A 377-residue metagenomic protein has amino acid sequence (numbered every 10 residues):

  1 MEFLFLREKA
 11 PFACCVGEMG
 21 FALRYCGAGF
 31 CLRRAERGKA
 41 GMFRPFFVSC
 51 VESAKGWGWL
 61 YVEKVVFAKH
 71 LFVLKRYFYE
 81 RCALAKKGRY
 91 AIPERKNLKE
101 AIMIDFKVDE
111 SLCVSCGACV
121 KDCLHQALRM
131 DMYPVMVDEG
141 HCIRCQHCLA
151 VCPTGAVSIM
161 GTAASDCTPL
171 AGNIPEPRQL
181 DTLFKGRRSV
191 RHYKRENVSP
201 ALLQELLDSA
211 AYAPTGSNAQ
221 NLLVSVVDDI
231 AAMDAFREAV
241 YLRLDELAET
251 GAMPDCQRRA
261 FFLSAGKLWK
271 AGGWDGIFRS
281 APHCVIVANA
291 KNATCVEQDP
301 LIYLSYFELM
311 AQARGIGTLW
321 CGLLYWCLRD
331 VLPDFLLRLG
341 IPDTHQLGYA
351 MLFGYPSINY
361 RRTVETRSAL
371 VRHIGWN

Functional and structural regions predicted by a protein language model:
L4-L6, C26, L32, F47 (+3 more regions): Short hydrophobic targeting helices and cationic amphipathic motifs that mediate membrane/organellar targeting
C14-C15, C26, C31, C50 (+1 more regions): Cysteine-centered motifs
Y25, Y61, H70, Y77-Y79 (+1 more regions): Low-complexity, intrinsically disordered or signal/transmembrane-proximal segments
K39-A40, C82: Targeting/processing segments of secretory and organellar proteins
W57-W59: Tryptophan (W) side chains
Y77-M103: Short, Lys/Arg-enriched N-terminal segments with co-localized hydrophobic residues within the first ~10-30 amino acids
K96-N377: Acidic, surface-exposed loops and disordered segments
